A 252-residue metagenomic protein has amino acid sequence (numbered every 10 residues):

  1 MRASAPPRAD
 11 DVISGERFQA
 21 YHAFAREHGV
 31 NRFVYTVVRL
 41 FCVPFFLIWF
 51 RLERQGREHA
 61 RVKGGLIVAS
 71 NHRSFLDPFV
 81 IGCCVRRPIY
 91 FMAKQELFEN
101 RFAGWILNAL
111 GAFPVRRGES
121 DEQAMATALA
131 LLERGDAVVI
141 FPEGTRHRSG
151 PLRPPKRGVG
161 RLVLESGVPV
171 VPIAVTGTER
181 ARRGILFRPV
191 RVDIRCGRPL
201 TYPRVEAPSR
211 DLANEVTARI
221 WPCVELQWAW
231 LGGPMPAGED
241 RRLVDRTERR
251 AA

Functional and structural regions predicted by a protein language model:
R2-V34, Q123-A252: Non-catalytic C-terminal accessory region of glycerolipid acyltransferases and related lyso-lipid remodeling enzymes
P7-G56, N100-L110: A transmembrane-helix-recognition feature enriched in membrane-embedded lipid enzymes and envelope glyco-/phospholipid
F33, V37, F41, D77-V80 (+4 more regions): Hydrophobic alpha-helical segments typical of transmembrane helices and their membrane-interface/capping positions
F41-V43, A109-V115, P142-R146: Short, basic, glycine/proline-bearing loop/turn elements
L47, A60-E119, T127: Catalytic core of membrane glycerolipid acyltransferases/transacylases, capturing the structured, soluble-facing
L52-R57, L76-P78, M125-T127, A181-R182: A generic local structural motif
E58, S120, T176: Residue-level "edge-of-site" marker
E58-R61, F187: A short beta-turn/loop motif at secondary-structure boundaries
